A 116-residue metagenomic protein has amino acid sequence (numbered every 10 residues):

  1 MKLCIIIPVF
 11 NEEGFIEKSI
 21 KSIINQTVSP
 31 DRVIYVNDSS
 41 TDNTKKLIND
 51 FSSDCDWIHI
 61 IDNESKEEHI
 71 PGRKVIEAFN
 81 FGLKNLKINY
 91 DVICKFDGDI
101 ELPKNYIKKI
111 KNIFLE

Functional and structural regions predicted by a protein language model:
K2-C4, R32: Cell-envelope/extracellular polymer assembly enzymes that use nucleotide-activated donors
I7-V9, N37: Short beta-strand/turn micro-motifs composed of small residues that flank or help shape donor/cofactor-binding pockets
E12-N25: Short, well-formed alpha-helical segments that are part of the catalytic scaffolds of diverse glycosyltransferases
I24-E67: Acidic donor-binding segment of Leloir-type glycosyltransferases
K66-E77: A short, glycine-/small-residue-rich helix N-cap motif at loop->alpha-helix starts within glycosyltransferase
I76-V92: Active-site nucleotide-sugar/metal-binding loop of Leloir-type enzymes
N89-E101: Short beta-strand-to-loop acidic/aromatic patch adjacent to the donor-nucleotide binding site
E101, N105-E116: Conserved donor NDP-sugar-binding/catalytic core segment of glycosyltransferases
